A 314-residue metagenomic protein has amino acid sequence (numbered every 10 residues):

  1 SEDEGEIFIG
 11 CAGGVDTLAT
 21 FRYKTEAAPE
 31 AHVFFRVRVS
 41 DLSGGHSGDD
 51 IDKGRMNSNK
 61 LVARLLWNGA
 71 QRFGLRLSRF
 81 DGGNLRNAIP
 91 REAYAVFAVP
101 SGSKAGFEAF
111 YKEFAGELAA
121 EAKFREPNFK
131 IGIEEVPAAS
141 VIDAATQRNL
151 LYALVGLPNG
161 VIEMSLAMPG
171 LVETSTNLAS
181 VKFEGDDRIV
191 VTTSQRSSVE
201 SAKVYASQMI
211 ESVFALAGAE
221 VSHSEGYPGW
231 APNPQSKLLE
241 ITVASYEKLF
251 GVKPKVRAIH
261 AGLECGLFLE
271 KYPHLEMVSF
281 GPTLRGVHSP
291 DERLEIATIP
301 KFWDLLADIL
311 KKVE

Functional and structural regions predicted by a protein language model:
S1, V39, H223, V256-A258 (+1 more regions): General beta-strand structural signal in soluble alpha/beta enzymes
S1-G5, S43, P228, G281-G286: Acidic, glycine-rich active-site loops and adjacent beta-strand->loop/helix elements that engage anionic groups
S1-Q195: Midchain, well-structured core segments that form catalytic/ion-binding scaffolds
I7, S47-I51, E200-A202, W230-N233 (+1 more regions): A generic structural signal for short coil/turn motifs at secondary-structure boundaries
G54-R72, P100-K104, N149-V155, E163-L166 (+4 more regions): His/Asp/Glu-rich mid-to-C-terminal helical/loop segments that flank catalytic regions of hydrolases
N57, R64-F80, S224, P232-L275: Active-site-adjacent substrate-binding region of metalloamidase/peptidase-like peptide-processing proteins
L166, E173-D187, S194, L249-I309: Zn-dependent metallopeptidase/amidohydrolase metal-coordination segment
L171-A261: Substrate-recognition/cap regions that form aromatic- and gly/pro-loop-enriched pockets for small-molecule ligands
